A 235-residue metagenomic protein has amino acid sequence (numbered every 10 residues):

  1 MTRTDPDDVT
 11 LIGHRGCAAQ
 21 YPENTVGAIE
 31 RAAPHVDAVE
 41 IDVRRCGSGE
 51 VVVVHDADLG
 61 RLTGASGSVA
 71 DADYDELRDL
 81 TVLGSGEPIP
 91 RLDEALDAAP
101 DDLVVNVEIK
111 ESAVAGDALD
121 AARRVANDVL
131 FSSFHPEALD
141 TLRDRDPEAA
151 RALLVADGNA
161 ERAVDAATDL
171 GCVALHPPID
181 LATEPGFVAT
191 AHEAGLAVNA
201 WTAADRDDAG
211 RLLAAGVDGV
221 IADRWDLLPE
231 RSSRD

Functional and structural regions predicted by a protein language model:
M1-G16: Long, acidic (Asp/Glu-rich), low-complexity accessory segments flanking structured domains
T2-P6, D93, A98-D235: Short loop-to-alpha-helix "cap/lid" segments that border enzyme active sites across diverse enzyme classes
G13, V39-I41, V54-H55, V107-I109 (+1 more regions): Active-site flanking residues adjacent to catalytic metal/cofactor-binding acidic residues
G13-E23, L80-E87, A149-D157, N199: Active-site mouth loops of central-metabolism enzymes
T25, P88, L92, A118: Aromatic/hydrophobic pocket-lining residues that form the small-molecule binding cavity in soluble enzyme cores
A28-R45, A95, A167-L175: Catalytic domains of carbohydrate-active enzymes, especially glycoside hydrolases
A33-H35, V51, S66, D71 (+4 more regions): Alpha-helix termination/capping residues and helix-transition junctions
D37, V43-A98, L153: An active-site metal/cofactor-coordinating segment within enzyme catalytic domains
